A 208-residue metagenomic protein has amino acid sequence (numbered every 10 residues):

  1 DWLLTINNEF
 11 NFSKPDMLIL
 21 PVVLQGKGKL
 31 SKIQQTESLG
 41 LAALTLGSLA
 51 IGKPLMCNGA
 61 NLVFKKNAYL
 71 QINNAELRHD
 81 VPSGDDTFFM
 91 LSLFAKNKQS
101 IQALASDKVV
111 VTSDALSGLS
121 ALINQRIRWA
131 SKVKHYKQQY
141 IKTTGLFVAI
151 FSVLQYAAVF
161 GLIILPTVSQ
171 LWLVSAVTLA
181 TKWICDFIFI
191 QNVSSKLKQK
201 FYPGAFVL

Functional and structural regions predicted by a protein language model:
D1-F12: Short alpha-helix within the catalytic core of nucleotide-sugar-dependent glycosyltransferases
T5, G59, D107: Conserved N-terminal beta-sheet scaffold of ABC transporter nucleotide-binding domains
F10-A42, N67-L70, E76-T144: Catalytic donor/gating beta->alpha subdomain of glycosyltransferases that bind UDP-sugars
L46-K53: Short, P/G- and charge-enriched loop/turn segments at secondary-structure junctions
I51, N58-G59, N74-V81: Conserved nucleotide-sugar donor-binding catalytic segment
M56-N73: Conserved nucleotide-sugar donor-binding and metal-coordinating catalytic region shared by glycosyltransferases
V148-L208: Membrane-embedded multi-pass helical conduit in multi-pass membrane proteins, especially envelope-biosynthetic
